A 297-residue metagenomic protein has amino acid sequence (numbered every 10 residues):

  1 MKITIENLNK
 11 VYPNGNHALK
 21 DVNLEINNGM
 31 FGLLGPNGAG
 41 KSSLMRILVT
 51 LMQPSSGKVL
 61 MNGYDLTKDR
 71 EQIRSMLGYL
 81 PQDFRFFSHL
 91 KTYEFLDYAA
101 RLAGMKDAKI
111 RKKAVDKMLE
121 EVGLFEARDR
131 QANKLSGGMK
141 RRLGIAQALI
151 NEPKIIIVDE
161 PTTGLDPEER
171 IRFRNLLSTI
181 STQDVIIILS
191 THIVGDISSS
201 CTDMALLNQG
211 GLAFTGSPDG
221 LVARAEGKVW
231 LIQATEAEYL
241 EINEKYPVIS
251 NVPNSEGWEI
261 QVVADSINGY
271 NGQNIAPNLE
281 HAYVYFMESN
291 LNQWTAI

Functional and structural regions predicted by a protein language model:
P36-G40: Walker A (P-loop) phosphate-binding loop of ABC-type ATPase nucleotide-binding domains
G57-K68, Q72-I73: Conserved ABC transporter NBD signature motif
D97, R101-G104, K109-A127: Conserved ABC ATPase "signature" region
Q131-L135: Conserved ABC ATPase signature
I150-K154: A short, proline-enriched helix->beta-strand linker immediately N-terminal to the Walker B motif in ABC-type P-loop
I156-E160: Catalytic Walker B motif of ABC-type/P-loop ATPase nucleotide-binding domains
F173-V262: ABC transporter nucleotide-binding domain
